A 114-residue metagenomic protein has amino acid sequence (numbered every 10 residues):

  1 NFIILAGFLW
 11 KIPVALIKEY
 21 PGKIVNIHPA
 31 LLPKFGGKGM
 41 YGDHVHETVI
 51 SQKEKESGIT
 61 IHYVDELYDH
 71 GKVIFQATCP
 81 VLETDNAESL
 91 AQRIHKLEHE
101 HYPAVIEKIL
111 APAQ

Functional and structural regions predicted by a protein language model:
F2-A113: Donor/substrate-binding cores of folate-linked one-carbon enzymes
